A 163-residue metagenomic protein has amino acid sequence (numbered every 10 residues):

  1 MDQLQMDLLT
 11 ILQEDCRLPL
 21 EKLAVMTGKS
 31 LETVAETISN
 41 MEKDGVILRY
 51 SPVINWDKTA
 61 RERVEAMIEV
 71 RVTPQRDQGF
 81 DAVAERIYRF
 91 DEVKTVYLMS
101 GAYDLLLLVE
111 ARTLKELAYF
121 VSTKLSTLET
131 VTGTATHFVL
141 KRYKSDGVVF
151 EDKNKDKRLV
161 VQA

Functional and structural regions predicted by a protein language model:
M1-A163: A compositional/biophysical signature of low hydrophobicity enriched in polar/charged and small residues
